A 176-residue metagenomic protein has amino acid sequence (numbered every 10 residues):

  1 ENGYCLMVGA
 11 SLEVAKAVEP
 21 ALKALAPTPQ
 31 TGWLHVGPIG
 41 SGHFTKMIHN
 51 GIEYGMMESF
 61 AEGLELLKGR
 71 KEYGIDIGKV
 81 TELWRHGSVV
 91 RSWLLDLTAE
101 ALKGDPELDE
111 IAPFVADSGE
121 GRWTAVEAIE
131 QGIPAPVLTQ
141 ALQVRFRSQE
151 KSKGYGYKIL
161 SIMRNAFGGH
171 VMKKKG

Functional and structural regions predicted by a protein language model:
E1-L6, S11: Rossmann-like NAD(P)(H) cofactor-binding subdomain of soluble oxidoreductases
E13-K16, P20-K23, P27-M47, M57-L64 (+1 more regions): NAD(P)-dependent Rossmann-like dehydrogenase/reductase catalytic/cofactor-binding core
E53: Gly/Ser/Thr-rich loops at beta-strand to alpha-helix junctions that form or flank small-molecule/cofactor-binding
